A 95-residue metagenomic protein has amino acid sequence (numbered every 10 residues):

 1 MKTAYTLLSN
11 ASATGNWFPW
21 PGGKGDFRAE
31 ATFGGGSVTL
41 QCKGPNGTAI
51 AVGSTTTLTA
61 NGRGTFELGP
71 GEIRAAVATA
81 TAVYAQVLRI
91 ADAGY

Functional and structural regions predicted by a protein language model:
M1-L7, T48-T57: Trp- and S/T/G-rich repeat-edge/linker motifs of beta-rich repeat architectures
M1-P21: Transition segment at domain starts
N10, N61, P70-E72: Tight coil/turn sites that cap or link beta-strands
A13, P21-G23, G34, G69: Repetitive beta-strand solenoid architecture
N16-F18, N61-L68: Exposed aromatic-hydrophobic patches
G23-A29, E67-R89: Noncatalytic modules at the cell exterior or secretory-pathway interfaces, chiefly beta-strand-rich lectin/adhesion
F33-G53, V87-L88: Short, surface-exposed beta-strand/strand-loop-strand elements in extracellular ectodomains
